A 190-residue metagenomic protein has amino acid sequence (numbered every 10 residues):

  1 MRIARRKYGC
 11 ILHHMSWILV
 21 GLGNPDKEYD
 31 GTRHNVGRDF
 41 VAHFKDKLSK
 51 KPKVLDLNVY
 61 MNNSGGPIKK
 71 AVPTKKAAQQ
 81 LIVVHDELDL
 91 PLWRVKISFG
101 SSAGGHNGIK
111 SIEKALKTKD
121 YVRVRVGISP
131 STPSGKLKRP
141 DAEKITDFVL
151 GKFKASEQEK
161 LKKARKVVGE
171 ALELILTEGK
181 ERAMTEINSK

Functional and structural regions predicted by a protein language model:
R2-I3, Y8-G100, K110-R125, S131-D147 (+1 more regions): Nucleotide and nucleotide-moiety/phosphate-recognizing core
A103: Conserved TIR/SEFIR loop-to-helix hotspot centered on a Trp-containing motif with a nearby acidic residue
